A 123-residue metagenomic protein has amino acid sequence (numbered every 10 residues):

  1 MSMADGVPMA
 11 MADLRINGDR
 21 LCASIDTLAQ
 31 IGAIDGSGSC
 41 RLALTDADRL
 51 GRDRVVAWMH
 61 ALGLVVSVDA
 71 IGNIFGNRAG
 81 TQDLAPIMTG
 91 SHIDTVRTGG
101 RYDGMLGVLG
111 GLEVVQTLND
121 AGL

Functional and structural regions predicted by a protein language model:
A10-T45: N-terminal capping segment at the start of a domain
R20-I34, G51, V66, R78-A79 (+1 more regions): N-terminal glycine-rich anion-binding loops that anchor highly charged ligand groups
L28, T89, R101-L123: Alpha-helical metal-binding/catalytic segments enriched in His/Glu/Asp
I34-R78: A non-catalytic alpha/beta surface segment that caps or lines the substrate-entry region of metallo-dependent hydrolase
L62, I74-R101, G111: Catalytic-core environment of secreted peptidases
